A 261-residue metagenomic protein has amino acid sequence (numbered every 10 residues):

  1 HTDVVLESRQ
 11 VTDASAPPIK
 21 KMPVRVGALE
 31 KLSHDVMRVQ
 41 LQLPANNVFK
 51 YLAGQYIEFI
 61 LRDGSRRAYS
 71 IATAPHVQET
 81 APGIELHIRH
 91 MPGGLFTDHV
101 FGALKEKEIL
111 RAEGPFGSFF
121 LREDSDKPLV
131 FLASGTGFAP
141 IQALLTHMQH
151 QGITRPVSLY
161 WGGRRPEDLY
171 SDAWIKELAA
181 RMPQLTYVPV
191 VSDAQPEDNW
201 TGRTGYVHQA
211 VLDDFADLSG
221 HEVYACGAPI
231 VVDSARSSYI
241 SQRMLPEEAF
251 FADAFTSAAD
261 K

Functional and structural regions predicted by a protein language model:
H1-V36, R67, L110, V130 (+7 more regions): Signature of N-terminal electron-transfer/Fe-S-associated modules in redox systems
R9-V11, R62, P115: Short, surface-exposed secondary-structure boundary micro-motifs
A14-I109, G163-R165, V190-D193: Ferredoxin-reductase
G54, G137, A228: Short, conserved phosphate/pyrophosphate- and ester-handling motifs at nucleotide-, phospho-/glycolipid
G114-D126: A short, basic/flexible loop-to-alpha-helix module at the beginning of a structural domain
L129-V130, Y224: Conserved beta-strand elements of the Class I
P140-H150: Histidine-anchored nucleotide/phosphate-binding helix
P156-K261: Reductase modules of NAD(P)H-dependent flavoproteins
